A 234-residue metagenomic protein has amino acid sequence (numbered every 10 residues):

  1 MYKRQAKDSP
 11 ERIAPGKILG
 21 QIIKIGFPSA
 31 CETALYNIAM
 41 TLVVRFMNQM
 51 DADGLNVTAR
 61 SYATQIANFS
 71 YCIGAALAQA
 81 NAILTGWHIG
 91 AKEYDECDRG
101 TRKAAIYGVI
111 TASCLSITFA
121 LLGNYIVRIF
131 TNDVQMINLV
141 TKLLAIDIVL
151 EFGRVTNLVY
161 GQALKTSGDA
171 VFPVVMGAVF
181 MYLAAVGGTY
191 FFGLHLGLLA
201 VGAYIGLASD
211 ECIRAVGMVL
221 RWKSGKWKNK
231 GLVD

Functional and structural regions predicted by a protein language model:
K3-F27, T85-L150, F192-D234: Short alpha-helical transmembrane segments in multi-pass integral membrane proteins
K7-P10, E32-L35, A39-M40, G74-N81 (+3 more regions): Juxtamembrane/interfacial segments around transmembrane helices
E11-L42, Q65, F69, I73 (+3 more regions): Hydrophobic faces of transmembrane alpha-helices in multi-pass small-molecule transporters and flippases across diverse
S29, T33, T41, R45 (+5 more regions): Transmembrane alpha-helix boundary and packing residues in multipass membrane permease domains and related
A34-Q65, F69, W87, Y125-V134 (+1 more regions): Helix-terminus/linker motif at the lipid-water interface of multi-pass membrane proteins
L35, A39, V43, M47 (+9 more regions): Alpha-helical membrane-inserting segments
V44, V57-G123, R154-G177: Small-residue-rich hydrophobic transmembrane alpha-helices
G74-A78, D147-T166, F172-A184, G188 (+2 more regions): Short runs within selected transmembrane alpha-helices of multi-pass transporters and secretion channels
